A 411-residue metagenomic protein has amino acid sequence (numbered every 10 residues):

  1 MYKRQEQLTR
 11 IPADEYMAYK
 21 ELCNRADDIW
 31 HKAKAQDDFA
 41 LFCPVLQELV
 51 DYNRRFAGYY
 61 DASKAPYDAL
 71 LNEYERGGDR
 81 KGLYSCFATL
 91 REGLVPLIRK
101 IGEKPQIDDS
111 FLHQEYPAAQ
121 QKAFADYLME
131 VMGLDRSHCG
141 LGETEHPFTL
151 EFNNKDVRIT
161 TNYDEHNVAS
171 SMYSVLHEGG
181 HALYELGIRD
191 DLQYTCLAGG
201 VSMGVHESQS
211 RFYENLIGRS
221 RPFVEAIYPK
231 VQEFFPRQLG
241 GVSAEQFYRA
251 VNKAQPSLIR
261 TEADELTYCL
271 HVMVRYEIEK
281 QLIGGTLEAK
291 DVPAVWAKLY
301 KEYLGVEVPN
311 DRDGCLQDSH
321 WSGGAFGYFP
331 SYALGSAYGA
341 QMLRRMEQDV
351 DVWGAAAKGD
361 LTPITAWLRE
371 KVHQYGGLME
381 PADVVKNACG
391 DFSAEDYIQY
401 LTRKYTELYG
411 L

Functional and structural regions predicted by a protein language model:
M1-Y2: Conserved small/polar residues in nucleotide/adenosyl-binding loops
E15-A18, V45, P117, E151 (+11 more regions): Secondary-structure capping and boundary motifs in well-ordered enzyme cores
Y19-V168: Contiguous, non-catalytic segments that form substrate-binding/exosite surfaces or channel walls
F87, R91, A118-K122, L128 (+4 more regions): All-alpha helical catalytic cores of prenyl diphosphate-utilizing isoprenoid enzymes
S137-H138, D191-T195, R219-P229, A289-K290: Acidic/polar loop patches that form or flank catalytic/metal-binding clefts of enzymes that bind anionic ligands
S170-R189, E207-R211: Active-site recognition of the HExxH zinc-binding catalytic motif
G199-G240: Post-HExxH zinc-binding segment in Zn-dependent metallohydrolases
V272, Y276-L411: C-terminal, non-catalytic "cap/extension" segments appended to globular domains
